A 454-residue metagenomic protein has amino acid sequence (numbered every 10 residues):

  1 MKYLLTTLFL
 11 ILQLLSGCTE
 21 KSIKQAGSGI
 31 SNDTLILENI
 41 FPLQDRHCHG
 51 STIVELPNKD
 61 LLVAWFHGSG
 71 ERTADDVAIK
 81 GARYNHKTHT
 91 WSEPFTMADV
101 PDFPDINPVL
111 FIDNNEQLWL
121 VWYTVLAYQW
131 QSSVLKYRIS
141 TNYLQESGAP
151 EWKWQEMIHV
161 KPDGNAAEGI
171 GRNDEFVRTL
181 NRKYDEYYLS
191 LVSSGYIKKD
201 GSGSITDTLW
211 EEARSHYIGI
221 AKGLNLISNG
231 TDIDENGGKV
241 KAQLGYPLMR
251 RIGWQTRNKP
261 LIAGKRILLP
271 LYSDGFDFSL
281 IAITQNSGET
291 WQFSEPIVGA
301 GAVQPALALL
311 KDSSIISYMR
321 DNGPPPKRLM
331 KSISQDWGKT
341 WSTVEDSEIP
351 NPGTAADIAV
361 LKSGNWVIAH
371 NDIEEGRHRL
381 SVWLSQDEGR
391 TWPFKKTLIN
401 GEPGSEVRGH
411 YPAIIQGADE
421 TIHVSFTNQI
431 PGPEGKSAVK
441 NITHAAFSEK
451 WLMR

Functional and structural regions predicted by a protein language model:
M1-L4: Positively charged n-region of N-terminal signal peptides that target proteins for export
F9-G17: Hydrophobic h-region of N-terminal signal peptides that target proteins for export in Gram-negative bacteria
C18-R454: Asp-box/BNR beta-propeller blade signature and adjacent active/binding-site loops in extracellular glycan-interacting
